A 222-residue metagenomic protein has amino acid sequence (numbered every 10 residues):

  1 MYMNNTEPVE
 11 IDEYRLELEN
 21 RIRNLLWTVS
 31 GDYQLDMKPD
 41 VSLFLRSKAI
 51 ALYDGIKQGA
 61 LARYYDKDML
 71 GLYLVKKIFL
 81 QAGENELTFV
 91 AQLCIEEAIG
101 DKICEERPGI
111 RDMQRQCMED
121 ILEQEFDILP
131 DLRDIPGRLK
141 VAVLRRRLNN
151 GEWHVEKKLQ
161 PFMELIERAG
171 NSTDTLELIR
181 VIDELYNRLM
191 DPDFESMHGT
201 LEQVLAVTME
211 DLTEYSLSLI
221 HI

Functional and structural regions predicted by a protein language model:
M1-L219: Short, functionally important secondary-structure microenvironments
